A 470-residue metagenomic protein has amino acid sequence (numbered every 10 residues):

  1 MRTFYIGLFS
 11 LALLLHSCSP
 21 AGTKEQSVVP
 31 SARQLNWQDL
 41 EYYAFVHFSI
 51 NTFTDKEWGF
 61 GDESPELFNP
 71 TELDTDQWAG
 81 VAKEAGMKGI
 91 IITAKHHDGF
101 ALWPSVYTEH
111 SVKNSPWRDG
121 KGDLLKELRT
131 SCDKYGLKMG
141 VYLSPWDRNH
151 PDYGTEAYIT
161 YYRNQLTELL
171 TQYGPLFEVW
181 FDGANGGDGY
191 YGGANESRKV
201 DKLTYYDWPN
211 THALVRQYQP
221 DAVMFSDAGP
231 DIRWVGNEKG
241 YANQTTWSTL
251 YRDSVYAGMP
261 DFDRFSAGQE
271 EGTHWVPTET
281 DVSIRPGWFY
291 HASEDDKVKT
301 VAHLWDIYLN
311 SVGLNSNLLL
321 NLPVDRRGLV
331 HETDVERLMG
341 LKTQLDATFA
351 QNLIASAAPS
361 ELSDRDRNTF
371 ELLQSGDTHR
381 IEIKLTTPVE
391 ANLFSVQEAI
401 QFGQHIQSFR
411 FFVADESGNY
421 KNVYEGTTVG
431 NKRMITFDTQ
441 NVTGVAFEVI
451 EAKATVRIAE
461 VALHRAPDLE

Functional and structural regions predicted by a protein language model:
M1-F4, A82: Positively charged n-region of N-terminal signal peptides that target proteins for export
F9-L13: Hydrophobic helical h-region of N-terminal Sec-dependent signal peptides in bacterial secretory/periplasmic proteins
H16-S17: C-terminal motif of bacterial Sec signal peptides marking the signal peptidase cleavage site
G22-D415, N419-F437, E448-D468: Mature catalytic domains of secreted/periplasmic carbohydrate-active enzymes
Q440-V442: Extracellular Ig-like/FN3 beta-sandwich strand-entry sites
